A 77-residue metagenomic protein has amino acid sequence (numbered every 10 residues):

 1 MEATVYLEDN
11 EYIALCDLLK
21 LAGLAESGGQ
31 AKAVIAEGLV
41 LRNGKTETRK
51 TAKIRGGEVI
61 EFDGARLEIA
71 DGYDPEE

Functional and structural regions predicted by a protein language model:
M1-E11: A detector for short, charged/polar N-terminal pre-domain segments
E2, R42-G44, I69: Secondary-structure boundary/capping motif
I13-K53: A basic, amphipathic helix-loop patch mediating RNA/tRNA/ribosome contacts
R66-P75: Short, Lys/Arg- and Gly-enriched loop/turn segments at beta-strand edges
